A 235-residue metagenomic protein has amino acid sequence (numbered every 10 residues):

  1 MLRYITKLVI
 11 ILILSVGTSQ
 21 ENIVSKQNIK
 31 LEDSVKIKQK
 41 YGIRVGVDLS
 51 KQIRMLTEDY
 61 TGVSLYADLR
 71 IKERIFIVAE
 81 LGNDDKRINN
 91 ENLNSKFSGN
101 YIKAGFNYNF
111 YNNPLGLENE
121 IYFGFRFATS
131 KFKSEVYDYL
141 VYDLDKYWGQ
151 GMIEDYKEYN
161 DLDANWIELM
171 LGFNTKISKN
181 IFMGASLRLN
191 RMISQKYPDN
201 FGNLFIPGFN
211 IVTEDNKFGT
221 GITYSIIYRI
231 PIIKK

Functional and structural regions predicted by a protein language model:
I10-S19: Hydrophobic h-region of N-terminal signal peptides that target proteins for export in Gram-negative bacteria
T18-R70, E80, I227-K235: Short glycine/proline- and aromatic-enriched beta-strand/turn motifs that initiate or cap beta-hairpins
L31-Y41, R74, N112-E120, I177-M183 (+1 more regions): Short loop/turn motifs that connect adjacent beta-strands in outer-membrane beta-barrel proteins
Y41, D59-V63, S98-I102, N119 (+2 more regions): Residues that define the transmembrane beta-barrel architecture of outer-membrane proteins
V45-V47, A67, A79, A104-F106 (+4 more regions): Membrane-embedded beta-strand positions of outer-membrane beta-barrel proteins
S50-I53, I88-N94, Y111, I153-Y159 (+1 more regions): Extracellular loop and loop/strand-boundary signature of outer-membrane beta-barrel proteins
I75, E80-G149, I222, I226-I230: Gram-negative (and chloroplast) outer-membrane scaffold detector with strong preference for beta-barrel transmembrane
R126-G221, S225-K235: Outer-membrane beta-barrel transmembrane domain signature
